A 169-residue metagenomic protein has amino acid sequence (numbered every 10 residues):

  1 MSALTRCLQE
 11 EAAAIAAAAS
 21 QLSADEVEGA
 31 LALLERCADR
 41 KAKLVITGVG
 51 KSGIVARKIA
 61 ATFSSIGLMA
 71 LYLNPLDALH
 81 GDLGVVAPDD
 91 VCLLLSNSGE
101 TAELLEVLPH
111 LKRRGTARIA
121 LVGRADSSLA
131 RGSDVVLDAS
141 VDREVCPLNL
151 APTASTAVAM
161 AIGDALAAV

Functional and structural regions predicted by a protein language model:
M1-R40: An N-terminal, well-structured beta->alpha segment
E35, K43-V169: Glycine-rich phosphate-binding loops that contact phosphosugars or nucleotide phosphates
